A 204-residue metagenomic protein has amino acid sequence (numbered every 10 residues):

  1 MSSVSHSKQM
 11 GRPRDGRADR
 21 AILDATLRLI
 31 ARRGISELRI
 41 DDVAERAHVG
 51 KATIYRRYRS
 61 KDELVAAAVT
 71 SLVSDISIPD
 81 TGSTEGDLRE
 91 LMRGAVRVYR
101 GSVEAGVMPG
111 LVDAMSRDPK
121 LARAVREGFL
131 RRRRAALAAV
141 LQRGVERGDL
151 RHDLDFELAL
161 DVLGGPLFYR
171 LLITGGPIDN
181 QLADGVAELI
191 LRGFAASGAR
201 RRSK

Functional and structural regions predicted by a protein language model:
M1-K8, E90, R131, A135 (+3 more regions): C-terminal peripheral helix-coil segments that are non-catalytic and often amphipathic
M1-R46, E63: Basic, helix-initiating cap at the start of DNA-binding domains
I22, E37, S60-V65, D75-I76 (+1 more regions): Short amphipathic alpha-helical segment with a characteristic S/N-K-E followed by hydrophobic residues
H48-Y58: Short hydrophobic/aromatic patch on the recognition helix
R57-Y58, V125, F129, F168-Y169: Tryptophan-centric aromatic hotspots in well-structured domains and transmembrane helices
A68-V69, R100-R126: Amphipathic alpha-helical segments used for helix-helix packing
I76-M108: Hydrophobic alpha-helical connector segments
G86, G106, K120-E146, F156: Amphipathic alpha-helical packing segments from all-alpha helical-bundle domains
